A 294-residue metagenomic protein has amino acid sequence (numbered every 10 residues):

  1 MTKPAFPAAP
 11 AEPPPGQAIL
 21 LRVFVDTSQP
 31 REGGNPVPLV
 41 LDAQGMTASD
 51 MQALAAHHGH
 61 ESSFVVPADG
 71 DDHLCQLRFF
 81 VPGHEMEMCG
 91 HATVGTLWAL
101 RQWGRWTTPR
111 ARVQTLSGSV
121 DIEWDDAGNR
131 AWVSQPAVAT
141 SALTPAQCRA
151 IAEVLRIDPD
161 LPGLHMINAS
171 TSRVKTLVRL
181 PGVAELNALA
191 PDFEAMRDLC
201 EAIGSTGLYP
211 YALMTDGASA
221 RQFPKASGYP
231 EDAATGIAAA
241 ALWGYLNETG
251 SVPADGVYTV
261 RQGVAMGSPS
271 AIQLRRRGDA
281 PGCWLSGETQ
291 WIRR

Functional and structural regions predicted by a protein language model:
T2-M88, V94-R294: Active-site proximal loop and beta-alpha junction motif in alpha/beta enzyme cores
